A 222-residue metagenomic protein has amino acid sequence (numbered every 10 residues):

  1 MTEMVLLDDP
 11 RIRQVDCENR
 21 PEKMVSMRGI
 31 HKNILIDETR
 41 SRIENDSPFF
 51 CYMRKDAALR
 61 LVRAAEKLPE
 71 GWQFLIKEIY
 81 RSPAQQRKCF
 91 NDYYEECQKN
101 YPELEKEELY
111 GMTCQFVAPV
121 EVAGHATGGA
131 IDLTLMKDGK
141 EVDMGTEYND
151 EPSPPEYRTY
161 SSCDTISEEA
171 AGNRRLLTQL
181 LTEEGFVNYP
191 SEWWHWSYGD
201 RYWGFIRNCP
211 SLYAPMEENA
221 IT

Functional and structural regions predicted by a protein language model:
M1-I79, P83-P190, W203-T222: Extracytoplasmic cell-surface/polysaccharide-interacting catalytic and binding patches
W196: Conserved metal-phosphate-binding beta-hairpin within the catalytic cores of diverse ATP-dependent phosphoryl-transfer
